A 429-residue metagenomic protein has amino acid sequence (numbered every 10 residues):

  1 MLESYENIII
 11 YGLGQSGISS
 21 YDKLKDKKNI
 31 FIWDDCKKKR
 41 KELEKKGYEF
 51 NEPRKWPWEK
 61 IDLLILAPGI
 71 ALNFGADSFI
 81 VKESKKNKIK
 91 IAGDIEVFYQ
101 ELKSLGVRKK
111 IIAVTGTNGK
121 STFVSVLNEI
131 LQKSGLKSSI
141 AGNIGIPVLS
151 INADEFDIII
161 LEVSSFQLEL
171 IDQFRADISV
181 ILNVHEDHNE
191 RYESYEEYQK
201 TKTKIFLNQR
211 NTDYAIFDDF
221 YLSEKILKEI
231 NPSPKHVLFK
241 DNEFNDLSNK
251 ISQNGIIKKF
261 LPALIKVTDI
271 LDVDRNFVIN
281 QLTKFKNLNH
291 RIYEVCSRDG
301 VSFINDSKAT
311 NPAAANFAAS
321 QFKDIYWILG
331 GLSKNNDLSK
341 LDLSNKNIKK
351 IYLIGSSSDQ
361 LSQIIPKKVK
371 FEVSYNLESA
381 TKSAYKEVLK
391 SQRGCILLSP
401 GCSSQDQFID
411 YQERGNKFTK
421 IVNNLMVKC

Functional and structural regions predicted by a protein language model:
M1-A113, S134, T283, R291-Y293 (+1 more regions): Short, basic phosphate-binding NTP loop
L2-N7, G17-K23, K137, Q253-I348: Nucleotide phosphate-binding/pyrophosphate-handling subdomain across enzymes that bind or process nucleotide phosphates
E6-N7, W56-E59, L72-K235, F322 (+3 more regions): Phosphate-binding loop of NTP-binding sites
L24, L64, V114, N143 (+10 more regions): Residue-level signal for inorganic ion chemistry
I30-D34, S139-I140, I160, L398: Short beta-strand "acidic-cap" motif of Rossmann-like dinucleotide-binding folds
I30-D35, A215-D219, I328-L329, N347-S356: Short internal beta-strands
K37-L43, A71-A76, F220-L227, K334-D337 (+1 more regions): Short, charged/polar "capping" segments at the starts of alpha-helices and the immediately preceding loops
L338-C395: C-terminal helical cap/extension that packs against the catalytic core of soluble nucleotide-cofactor enzymes
